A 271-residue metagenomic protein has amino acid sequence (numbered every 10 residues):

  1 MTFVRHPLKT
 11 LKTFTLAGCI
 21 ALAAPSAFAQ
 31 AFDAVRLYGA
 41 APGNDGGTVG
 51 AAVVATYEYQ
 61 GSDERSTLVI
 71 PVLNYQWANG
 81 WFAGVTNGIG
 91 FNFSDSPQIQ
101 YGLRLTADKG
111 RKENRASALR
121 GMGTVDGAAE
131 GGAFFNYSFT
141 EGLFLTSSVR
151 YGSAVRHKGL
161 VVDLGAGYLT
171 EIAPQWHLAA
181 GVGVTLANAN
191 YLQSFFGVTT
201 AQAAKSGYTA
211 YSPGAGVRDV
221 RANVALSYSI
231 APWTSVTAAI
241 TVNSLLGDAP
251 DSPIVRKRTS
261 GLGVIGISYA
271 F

Functional and structural regions predicted by a protein language model:
M1-N44: Cleavable N-terminal export/targeting peptides
A29-F91, R111: Short glycine/proline- and aromatic-enriched beta-strand/turn motifs that initiate or cap beta-hairpins
G43, W77-W81, F93-D95, K109 (+5 more regions): Outer-membrane beta-barrel strand-turn architecture
D45, R65-P71, P97, V125-G131 (+3 more regions): Residues that define the transmembrane beta-barrel architecture of outer-membrane proteins
G47, G80-A83, I99, E141-L145 (+2 more regions): Repeated loop/turn-to-beta-strand initiation elements of outer-membrane beta-barrel proteins
V49-Y57, W81-G90, A116-R120, L143-S153 (+1 more regions): Transmembrane beta-strand segments that form the barrel wall of outer-membrane beta-barrel proteins
A51-A55, P71-Y75, N87-F93, A133-Y137 (+6 more regions): Residues on the lipid-exposed face of transmembrane beta-strands in outer-membrane beta-barrel proteins
S153-S235, T241-A249, I254-R256, F271: Outer-membrane beta-barrel transmembrane domain signature
